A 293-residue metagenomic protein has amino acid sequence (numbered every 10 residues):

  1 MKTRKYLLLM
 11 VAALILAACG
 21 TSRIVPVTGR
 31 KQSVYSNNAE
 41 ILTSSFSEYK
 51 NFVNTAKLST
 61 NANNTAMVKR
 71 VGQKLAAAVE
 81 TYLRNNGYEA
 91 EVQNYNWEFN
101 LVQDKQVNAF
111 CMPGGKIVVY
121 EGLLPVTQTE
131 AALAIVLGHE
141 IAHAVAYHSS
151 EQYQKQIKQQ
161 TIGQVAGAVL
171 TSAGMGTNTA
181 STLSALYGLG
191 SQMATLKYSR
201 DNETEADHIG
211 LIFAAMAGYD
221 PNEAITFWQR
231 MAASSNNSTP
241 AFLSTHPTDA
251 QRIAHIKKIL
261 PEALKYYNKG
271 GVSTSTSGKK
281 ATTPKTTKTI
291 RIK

Functional and structural regions predicted by a protein language model:
K2, Y6, C19-K293: A Zn2+-metalloprotease active-site environment signal
Y6-A12: Sec-dependent N-terminal signal peptides
